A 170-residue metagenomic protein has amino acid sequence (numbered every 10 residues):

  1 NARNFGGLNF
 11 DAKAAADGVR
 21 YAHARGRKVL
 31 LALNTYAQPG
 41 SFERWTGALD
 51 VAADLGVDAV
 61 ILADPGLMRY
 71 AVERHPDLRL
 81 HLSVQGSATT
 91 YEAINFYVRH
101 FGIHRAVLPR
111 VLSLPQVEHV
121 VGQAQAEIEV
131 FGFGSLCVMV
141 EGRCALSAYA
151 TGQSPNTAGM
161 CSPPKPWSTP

Functional and structural regions predicted by a protein language model:
N1-A88, V107-P170: Active-site pocket-lining/capping segments in soluble small-molecule metabolic enzymes
A53, V98-R99: Non-catalytic positions within long, well-ordered alpha-helices that form the structural scaffold/packing of enzyme
T90-E92: Conserved nucleotide-cofactor-binding alpha/beta core module
G102-I103: As written
